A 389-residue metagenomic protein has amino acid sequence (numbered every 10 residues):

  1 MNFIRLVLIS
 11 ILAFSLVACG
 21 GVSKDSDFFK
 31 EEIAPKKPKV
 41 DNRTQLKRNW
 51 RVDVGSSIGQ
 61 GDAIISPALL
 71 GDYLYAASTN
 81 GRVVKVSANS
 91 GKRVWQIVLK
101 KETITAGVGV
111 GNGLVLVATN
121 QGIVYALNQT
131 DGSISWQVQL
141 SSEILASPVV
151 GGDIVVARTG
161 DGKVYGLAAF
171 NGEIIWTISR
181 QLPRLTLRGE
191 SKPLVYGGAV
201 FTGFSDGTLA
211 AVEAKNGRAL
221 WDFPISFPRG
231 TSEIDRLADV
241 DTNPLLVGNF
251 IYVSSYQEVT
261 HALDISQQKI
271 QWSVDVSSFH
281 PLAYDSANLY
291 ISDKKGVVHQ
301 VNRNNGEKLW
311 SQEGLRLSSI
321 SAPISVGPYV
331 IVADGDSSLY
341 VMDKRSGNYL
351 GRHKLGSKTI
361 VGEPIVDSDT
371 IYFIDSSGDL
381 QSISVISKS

Functional and structural regions predicted by a protein language model:
M1-L8: Bacterial N-terminal signal peptides that target proteins for export
S15-A18: C-terminal motif of bacterial Sec signal peptides marking the signal peptidase cleavage site
S23-S26, E32-I33, V40-A68, Q96-G111 (+7 more regions): Extracytoplasmic beta-rich repeat domains
Y73-A76, V115-V117, V155-V156, Y165 (+5 more regions): Conserved beta-propeller blade signature
S78-T79, T119-N120, T159, F204-S205 (+4 more regions): Structural signature of WD-repeat beta-propellers
S87-S90, N128-D131, A168-G172, A214-G217 (+4 more regions): Short loop/turn segments that connect beta-strands within beta-propeller blades
I291-Q300, E307-V341: Loop/turn-rich, solvent-exposed surfaces of beta-rich toroidal or solenoidal domains
